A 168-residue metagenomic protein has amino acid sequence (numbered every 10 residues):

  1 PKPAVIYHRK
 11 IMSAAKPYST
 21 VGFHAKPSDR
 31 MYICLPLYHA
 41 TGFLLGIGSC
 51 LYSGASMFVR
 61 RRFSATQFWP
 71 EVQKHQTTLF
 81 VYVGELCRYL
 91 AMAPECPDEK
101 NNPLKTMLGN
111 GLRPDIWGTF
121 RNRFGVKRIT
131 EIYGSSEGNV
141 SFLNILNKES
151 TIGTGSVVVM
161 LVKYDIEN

Functional and structural regions predicted by a protein language model:
P1-S13: Conserved AMP-binding A3 loop
K2, K26-R30, P103: Short acidic capping loops at alpha-helix termini that bridge into adjacent secondary structure
K10, R61, V83-G84, R113: Helix N-cap/beta->alpha junction signal
M12-R30, Y38-T78: Conserved AMP-binding/adenylation subdomain of ANL enzymes
A14, Y89-L90: Residues that scaffold the ATP/ADP-binding catalytic core of kinase and kinase-like folds
Y52, T77-Y82, A91-I166: Gly/Ser/Thr-rich phosphate-binding loop
S64, L86-C87: Alpha-helix capping/helix-boundary segments
